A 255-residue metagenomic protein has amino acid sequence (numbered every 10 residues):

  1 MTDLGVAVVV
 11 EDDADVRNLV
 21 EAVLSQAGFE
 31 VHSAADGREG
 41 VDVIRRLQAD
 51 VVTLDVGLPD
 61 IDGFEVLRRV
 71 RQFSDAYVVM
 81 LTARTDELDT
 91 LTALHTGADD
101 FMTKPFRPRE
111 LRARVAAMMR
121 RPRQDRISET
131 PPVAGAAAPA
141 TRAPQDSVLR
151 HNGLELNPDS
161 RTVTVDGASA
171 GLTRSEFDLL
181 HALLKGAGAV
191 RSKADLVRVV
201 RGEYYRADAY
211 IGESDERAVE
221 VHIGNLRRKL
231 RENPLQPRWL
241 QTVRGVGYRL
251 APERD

Functional and structural regions predicted by a protein language model:
M1-I127, P131-A137: N-terminal/domain-start alpha-helical segments
M1-T2, Q72, V148, P234 (+1 more regions): Short, flexible hinge/linker loops that cap or flank conserved catalytic cores
E39, G245-G247: Glycine-rich nucleotide-binding loop
P122-S160: CheY-like receiver
P144-D178, V190, R249-D255: A structural micro-motif at secondary-structure boundaries
T162, G167-R174, D178-R238, V243-R244: Positively charged, aromatic-enriched patches within helix-turn-helix-type DNA-binding elements, predominantly
